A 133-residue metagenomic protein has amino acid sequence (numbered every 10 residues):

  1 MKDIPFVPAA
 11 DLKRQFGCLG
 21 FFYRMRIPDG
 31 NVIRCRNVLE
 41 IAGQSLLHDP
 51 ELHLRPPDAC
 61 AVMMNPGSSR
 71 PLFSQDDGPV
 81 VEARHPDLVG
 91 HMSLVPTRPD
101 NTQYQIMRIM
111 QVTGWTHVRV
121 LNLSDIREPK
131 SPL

Functional and structural regions predicted by a protein language model:
M1-L94: Active-site and ligand/interface coordination hotspots across diverse enzymes and nucleic-acid-associated assemblies
D58-C60, V95-L121: Short, well-structured hydrophobic secondary-structure segments
M64, L123-S124: An acidic- and aromatic-residue-enriched active-site/binding cleft used to recognize and process polar
I126-L133: Charged, often glycine-rich, active-site loop that binds/positions anionic groups
